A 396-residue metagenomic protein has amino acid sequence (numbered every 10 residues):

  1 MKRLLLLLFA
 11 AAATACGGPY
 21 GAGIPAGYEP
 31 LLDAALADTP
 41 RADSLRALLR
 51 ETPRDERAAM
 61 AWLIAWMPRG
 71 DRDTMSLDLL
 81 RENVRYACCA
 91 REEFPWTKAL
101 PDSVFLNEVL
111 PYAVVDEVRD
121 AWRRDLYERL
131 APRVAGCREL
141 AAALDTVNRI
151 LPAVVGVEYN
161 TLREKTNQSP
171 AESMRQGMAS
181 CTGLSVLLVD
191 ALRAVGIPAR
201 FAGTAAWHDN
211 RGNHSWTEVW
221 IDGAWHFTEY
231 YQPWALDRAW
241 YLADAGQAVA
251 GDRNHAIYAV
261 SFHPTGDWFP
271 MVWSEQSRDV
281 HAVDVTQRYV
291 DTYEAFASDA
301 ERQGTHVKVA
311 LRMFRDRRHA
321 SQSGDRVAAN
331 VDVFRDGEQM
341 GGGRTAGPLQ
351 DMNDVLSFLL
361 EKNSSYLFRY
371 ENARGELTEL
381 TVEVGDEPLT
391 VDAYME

Functional and structural regions predicted by a protein language model:
M1-L4: Positively charged n-region of N-terminal signal peptides that target proteins for export
L6-F9: Sec-dependent N-terminal signal peptides
T14-A15: C-terminal motif of bacterial Sec signal peptides marking the signal peptidase cleavage site
Y20-T39, D43-A47: A eukaryotic "domain-start" boundary segment
D43-A47, E51-Q176, G212, G266: Secondary-structure boundary elements
N160-T161, A194, A205-N210, S215 (+1 more regions): His-Asp-centered catalytic microenvironments across diverse enzyme cores, prominently the transglutaminase-like
G177-A202, T217: Cysteine-centered nucleophilic/redox motifs
E371-E396: Structured interaction patches on ligand/partner-binding surfaces of diverse proteins
